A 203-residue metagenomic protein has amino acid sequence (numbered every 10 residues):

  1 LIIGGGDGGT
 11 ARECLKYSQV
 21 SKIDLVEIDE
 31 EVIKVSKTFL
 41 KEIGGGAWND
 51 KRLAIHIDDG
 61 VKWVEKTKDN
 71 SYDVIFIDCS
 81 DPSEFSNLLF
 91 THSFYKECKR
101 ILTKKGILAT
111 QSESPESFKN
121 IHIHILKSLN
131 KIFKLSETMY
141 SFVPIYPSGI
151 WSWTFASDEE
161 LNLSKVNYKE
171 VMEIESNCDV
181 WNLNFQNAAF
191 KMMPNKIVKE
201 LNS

Functional and structural regions predicted by a protein language model:
L1-K104, S117, I121: The AdoMet/dcAdoMet-binding core of the Class I SAM-like
V26, D78, M139-F142, S157: Conserved residues at the C-terminal ends of beta-strands
V61, F142-P144, E159: Short, solvent-exposed coil/turn elements at secondary-structure transition points
D81, S114, F142: Active-site-proximal loop/turn and secondary-structure-junction residues that shape catalytic pockets, frequently
Y95-K96, I121-V143, T154: Conserved Class I S-adenosyl-L-methionine
K105-S112: Conserved beta-strand signature within the Rossmann-like core of class I S-adenosyl-L-methionine
K127, S148-S203: SAM/dcSAM-binding transferase cores
